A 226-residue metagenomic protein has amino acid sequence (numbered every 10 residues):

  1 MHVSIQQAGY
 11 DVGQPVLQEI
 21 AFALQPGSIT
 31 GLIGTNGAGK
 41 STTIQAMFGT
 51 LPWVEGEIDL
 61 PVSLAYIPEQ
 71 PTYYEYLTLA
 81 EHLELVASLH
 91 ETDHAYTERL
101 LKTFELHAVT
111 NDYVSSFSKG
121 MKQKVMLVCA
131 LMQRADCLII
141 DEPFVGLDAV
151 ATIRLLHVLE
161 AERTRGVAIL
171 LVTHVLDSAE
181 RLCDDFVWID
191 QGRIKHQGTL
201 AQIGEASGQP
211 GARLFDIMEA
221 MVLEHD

Functional and structural regions predicted by a protein language model:
I33-T35: The feature captures the beta-strand-to-loop junction immediately N-terminal to the Walker
F48: Helix-to-loop junction immediately C-terminal to a conserved catalytic motif
E84, H94-T110: Conserved ABC ATPase "signature" region
L138-E142: Catalytic Walker B motif of ABC-type/P-loop ATPase nucleotide-binding domains
A149-A151: Helix N-cap at the start of a conserved alpha-helix in ABC-type nucleotide-binding domains
